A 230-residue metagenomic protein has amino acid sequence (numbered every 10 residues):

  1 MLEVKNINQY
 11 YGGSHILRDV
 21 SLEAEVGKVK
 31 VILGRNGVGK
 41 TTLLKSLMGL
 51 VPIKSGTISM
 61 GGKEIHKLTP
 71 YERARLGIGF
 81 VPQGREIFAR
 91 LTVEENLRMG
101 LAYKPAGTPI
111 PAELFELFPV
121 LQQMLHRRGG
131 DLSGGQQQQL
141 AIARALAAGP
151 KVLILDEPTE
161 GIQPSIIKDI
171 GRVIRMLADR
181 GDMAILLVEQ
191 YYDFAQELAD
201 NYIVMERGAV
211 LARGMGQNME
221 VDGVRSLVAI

Functional and structural regions predicted by a protein language model:
L33-R35: The feature captures the beta-strand-to-loop junction immediately N-terminal to the Walker
M48: Helix-to-loop junction immediately C-terminal to a conserved catalytic motif
G56-E64, L76, P109-I110, E116 (+1 more regions): Conserved ABC transporter NBD signature motif
E64-G84, P111, Q123-H126, M219-V224: ABC ATPase NBD coupling module
L91, L132, A145-L146: ABC ATPase signature
R128-L132, Q136: Conserved ABC ATPase signature
A147-K151: A short, proline-enriched helix->beta-strand linker immediately N-terminal to the Walker B motif in ABC-type P-loop
